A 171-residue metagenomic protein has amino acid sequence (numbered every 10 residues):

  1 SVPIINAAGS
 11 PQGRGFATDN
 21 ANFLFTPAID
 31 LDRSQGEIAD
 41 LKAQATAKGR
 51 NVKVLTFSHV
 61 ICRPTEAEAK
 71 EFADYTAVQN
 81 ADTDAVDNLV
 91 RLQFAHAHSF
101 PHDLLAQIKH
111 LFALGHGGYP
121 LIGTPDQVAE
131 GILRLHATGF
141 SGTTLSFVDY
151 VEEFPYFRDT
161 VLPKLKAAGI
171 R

Functional and structural regions predicted by a protein language model:
S1-V2, N20, G131-G142: A structural motif corresponding to the C-terminal end of an alpha-helix and its immediate exit/capping segment
V2, G9-Q44: Long hydrophobic segments that form regular secondary structure
I4-A7, N22-P27, V52-H59, T143-S146: Hydrophobic faces of well-ordered beta-strands that scaffold small-molecule active sites in alpha/beta enzyme cores
T18-P27, A113-G118, F140-V148: Glycine- and acidic
A28-L31, L145-R158: Glycine-rich, proline-tolerant flexible connector loops at the mouths of alpha/beta enzymes
L31-A137, K166-R171: An alpha-helical appendage that flanks or caps ligand/catalytic pockets
